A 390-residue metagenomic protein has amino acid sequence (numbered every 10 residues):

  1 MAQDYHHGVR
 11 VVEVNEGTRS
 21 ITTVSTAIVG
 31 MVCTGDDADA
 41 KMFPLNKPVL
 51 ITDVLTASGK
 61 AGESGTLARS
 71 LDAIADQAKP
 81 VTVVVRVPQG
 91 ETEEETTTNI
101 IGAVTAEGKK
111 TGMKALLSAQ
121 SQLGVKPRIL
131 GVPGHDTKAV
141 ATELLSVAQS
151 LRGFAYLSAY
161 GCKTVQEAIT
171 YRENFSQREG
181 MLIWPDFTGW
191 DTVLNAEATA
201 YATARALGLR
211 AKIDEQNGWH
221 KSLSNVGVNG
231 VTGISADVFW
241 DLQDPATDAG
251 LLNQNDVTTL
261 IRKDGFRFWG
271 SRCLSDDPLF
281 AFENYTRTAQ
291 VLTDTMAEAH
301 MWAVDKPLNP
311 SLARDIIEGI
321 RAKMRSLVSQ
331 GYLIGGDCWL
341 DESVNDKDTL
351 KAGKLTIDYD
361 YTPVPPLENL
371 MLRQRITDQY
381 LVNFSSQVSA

Functional and structural regions predicted by a protein language model:
M1-A390: Surface-exposed assembly/interface segments
